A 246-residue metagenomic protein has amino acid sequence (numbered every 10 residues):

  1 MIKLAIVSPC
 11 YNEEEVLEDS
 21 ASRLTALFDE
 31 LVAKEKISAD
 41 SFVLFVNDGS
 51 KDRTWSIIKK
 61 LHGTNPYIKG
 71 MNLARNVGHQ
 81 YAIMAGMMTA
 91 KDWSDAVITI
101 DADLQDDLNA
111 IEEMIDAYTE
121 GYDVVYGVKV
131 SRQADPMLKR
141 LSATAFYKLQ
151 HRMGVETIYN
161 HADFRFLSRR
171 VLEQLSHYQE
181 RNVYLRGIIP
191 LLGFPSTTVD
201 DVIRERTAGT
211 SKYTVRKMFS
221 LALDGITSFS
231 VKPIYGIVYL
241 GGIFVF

Functional and structural regions predicted by a protein language model:
M1-P136: Structured catalytic core of nucleotide-sugar glycosyltransferases
K3, R186-F246: Hydrophobic helical membrane-anchoring modules
N12, R165-S168, G241: Residue-level detector of functionally special positions within alpha-helical transmembrane segments of multi-pass
E18, I37, I158-H161, V183 (+1 more regions): Non-catalytic, surface-exposed connector residues within folded enzymatic/regulatory domains
A26, E30, K60, T64 (+6 more regions): Conserved amphipathic alpha-helical interaction elements at protein-protein interfaces in regulatory, energy-coupling
M71-T89, L108-L185, R204-L223: Acceptor/aglycone-binding surface of glycosyltransferases and processive sugar-polymer synthases
